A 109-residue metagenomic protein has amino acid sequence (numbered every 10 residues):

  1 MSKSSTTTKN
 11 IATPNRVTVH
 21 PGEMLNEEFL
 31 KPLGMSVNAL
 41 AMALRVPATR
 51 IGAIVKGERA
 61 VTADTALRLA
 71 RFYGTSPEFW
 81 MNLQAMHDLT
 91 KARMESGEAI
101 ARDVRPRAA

Functional and structural regions predicted by a protein language model:
M1-A12, E95-A109: Polybasic, lysine-enriched low-complexity intrinsically disordered terminal tails
N10-M35, N82: A short, Lys/Arg-rich alpha-helix, primarily the initiator
S36-M42, L69: Short alpha-helical "recognition helix" segments of helix-turn-helix
N38, T49, E78: Key DNA-contact positions within bacterial/archaeal DNA-binding proteins
R45-V61, R68-A70: Recognition helix of helix-turn-helix/homeodomain-like DNA-binding domains that insert into the DNA major groove
D64-N82: DNA major-groove recognition helix of helix-turn-helix/homeodomain DNA-binding modules
F79-G97: Short amphipathic recognition helices of helix-turn-helix/homeodomain-type DNA-binding modules
